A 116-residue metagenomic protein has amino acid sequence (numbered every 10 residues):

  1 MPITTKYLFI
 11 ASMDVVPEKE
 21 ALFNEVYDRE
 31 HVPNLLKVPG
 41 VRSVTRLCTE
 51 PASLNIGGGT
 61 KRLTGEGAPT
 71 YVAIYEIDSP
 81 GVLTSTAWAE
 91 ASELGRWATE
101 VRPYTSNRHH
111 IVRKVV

Functional and structural regions predicted by a protein language model:
M1-V116: Macromolecular interaction modules
